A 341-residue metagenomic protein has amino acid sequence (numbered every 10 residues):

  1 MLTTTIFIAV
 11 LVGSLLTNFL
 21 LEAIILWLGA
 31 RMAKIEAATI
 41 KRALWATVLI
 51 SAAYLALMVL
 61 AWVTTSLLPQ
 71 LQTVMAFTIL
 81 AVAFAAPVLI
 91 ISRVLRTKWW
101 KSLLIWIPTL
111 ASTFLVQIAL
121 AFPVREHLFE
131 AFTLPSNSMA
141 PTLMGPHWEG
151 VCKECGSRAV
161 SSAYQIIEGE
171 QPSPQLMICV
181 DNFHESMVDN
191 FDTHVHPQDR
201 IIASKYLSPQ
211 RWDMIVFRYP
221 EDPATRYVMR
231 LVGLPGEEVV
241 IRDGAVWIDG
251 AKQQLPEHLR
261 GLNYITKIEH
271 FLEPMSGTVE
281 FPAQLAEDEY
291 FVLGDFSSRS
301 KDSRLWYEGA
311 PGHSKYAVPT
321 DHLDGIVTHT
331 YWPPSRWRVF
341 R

Functional and structural regions predicted by a protein language model:
M1-T4, I8, M32, E36 (+4 more regions): Juxtamembrane loop-helix boundary motifs flanking transmembrane segments in multi-pass membrane proteins
L2-W27, R42-L89, W106-F122: Hydrophobic alpha-helical transmembrane segments in multi-pass membrane proteins
I25-R31, D213: Internal transmembrane alpha-helix with an interfacial aromatic "cap," most often the third helix
G29-A37, A61-P69, V94-K98, V124 (+2 more regions): Membrane-interfacial segments
I90-L104: Membrane-helix boundary connector in multi-pass membrane proteins
H127-R341: Soluble "head" domains of membrane/secretory-pathway proteins
